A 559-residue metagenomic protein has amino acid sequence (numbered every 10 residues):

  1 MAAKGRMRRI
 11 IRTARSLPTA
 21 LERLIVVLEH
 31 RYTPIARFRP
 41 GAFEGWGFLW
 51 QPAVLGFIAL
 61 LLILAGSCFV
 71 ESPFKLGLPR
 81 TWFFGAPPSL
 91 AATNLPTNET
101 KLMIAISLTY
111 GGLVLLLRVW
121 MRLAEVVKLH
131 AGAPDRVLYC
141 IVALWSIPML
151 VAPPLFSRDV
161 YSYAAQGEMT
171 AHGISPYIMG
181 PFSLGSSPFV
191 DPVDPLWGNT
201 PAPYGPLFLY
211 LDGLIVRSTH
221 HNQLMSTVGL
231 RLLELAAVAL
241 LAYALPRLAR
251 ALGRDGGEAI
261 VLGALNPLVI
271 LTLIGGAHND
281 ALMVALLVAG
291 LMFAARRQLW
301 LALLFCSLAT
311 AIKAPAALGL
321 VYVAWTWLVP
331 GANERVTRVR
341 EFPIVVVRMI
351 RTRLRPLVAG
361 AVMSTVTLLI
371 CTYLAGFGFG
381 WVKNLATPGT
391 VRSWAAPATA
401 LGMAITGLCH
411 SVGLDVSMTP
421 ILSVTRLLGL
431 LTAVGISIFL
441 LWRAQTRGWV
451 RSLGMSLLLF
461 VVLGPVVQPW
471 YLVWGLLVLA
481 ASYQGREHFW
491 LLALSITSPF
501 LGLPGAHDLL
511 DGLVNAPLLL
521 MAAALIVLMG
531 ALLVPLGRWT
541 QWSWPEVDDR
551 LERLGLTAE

Functional and structural regions predicted by a protein language model:
M1-L61, S89-P148, Q445, V450-R451 (+2 more regions): Start-transfer (signal-anchor) and selected internal transmembrane alpha helices of multi-pass inner/ER membrane
G111-R122, V228-L252, V284-A285, G435-L441: Transmembrane-helix motifs of polytopic, lipid-linked glycan transferases
A131-R231, L235: Intramembrane catalytic core of multi-pass membrane enzymes that act on lipidic substrates
G132-C140, L245-P267: Transmembrane-helix signature of polytopic, membrane-embedded enzymes that assemble or transfer cell-envelope glycans
L240-A244, M283-Q298, L457: Specific aromatic-rich, kink-prone transmembrane helix
L318-T365: Perimembrane helix-loop-helix junctions
L369, A386-L463, R538-E559: Aromatic/glycine/proline-enriched transmembrane-helix motif characteristic of membrane-embedded glycan-assembly enzymes
Y483-E559: Aromatic-enriched
